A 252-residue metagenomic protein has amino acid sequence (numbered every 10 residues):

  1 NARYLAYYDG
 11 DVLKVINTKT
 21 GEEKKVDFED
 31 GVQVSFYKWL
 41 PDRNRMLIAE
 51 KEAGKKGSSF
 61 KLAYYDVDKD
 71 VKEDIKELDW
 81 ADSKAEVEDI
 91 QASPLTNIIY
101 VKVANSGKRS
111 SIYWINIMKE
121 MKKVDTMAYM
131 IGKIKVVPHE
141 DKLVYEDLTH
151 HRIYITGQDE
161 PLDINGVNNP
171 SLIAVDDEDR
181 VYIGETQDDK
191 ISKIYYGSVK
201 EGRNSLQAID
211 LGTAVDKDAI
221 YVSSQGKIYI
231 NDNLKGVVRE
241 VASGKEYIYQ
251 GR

Functional and structural regions predicted by a protein language model:
N1, D70-S83, Q207-T213: Surface-exposed loop and turn segments in beta-propeller and other repeat-based domains that flank or scaffold
N1, Y37-D42, A53-G54, E88-N97 (+4 more regions): Structural signature of eukaryotic scaffold interfaces centered on beta-propeller domains
N1-D42: N-terminal "mature head" segments of proteins
L5-D11, L47-S59, A63-D66, Q91-G107 (+4 more regions): Beta-strand C-termini and the immediately following turn/loop, strongest in propeller blades
V15-N17, L62-D66, Y113-W114, I153-I155 (+2 more regions): Conserved blade-register residue in beta-propeller folds
G21, D70, G107, M118-E120 (+3 more regions): Short coil/turn linkers that define WD40 beta-propeller blade boundaries
G31-V34, W80-V87: Short glycine-/Asp-/Thr-/Trp-enriched loop segments that recur within the blades of beta-propeller repeat domains
T126-R252: Extracytoplasmic/luminal low-complexity segments enriched in Pro/Gly and acidic/polar residues that act as flexible
